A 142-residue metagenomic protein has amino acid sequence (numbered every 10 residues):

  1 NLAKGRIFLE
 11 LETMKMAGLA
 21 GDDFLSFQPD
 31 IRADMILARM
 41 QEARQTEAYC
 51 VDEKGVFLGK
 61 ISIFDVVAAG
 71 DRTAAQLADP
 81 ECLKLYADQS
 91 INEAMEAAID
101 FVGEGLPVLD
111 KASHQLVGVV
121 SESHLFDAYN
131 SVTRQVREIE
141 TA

Functional and structural regions predicted by a protein language model:
N1-F27, V132-A142: Membrane-interfacial segments at transmembrane helix termini in multi-pass membrane proteins
E10, S26, K60, K84 (+1 more regions): Short aromatic/basic micro-patch
G21, L25, F64, E81-L83: Conserved beta-strand/loop elements of the cytosolic catalytic core of P-type E1-E2 ATPases, chiefly in the P-domain
S26-Q45, V51-D52, G70, K84-K111 (+1 more regions): The conserved cystathionine-beta-synthase
L58-V66, V117-F126: Short hydrophobic beta-strand motif reused across regulatory alpha/beta modules
A69-L83: Generic long, charged, amphipathic alpha-helical segments
